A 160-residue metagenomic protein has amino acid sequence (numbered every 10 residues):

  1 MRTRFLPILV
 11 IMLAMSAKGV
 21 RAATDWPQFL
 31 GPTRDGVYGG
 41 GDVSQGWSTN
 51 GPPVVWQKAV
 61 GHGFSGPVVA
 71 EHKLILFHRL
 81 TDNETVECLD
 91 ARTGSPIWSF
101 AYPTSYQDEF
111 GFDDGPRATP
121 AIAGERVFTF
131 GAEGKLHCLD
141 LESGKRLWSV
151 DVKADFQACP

Functional and structural regions predicted by a protein language model:
M1-F5: Positively charged n-region of N-terminal signal peptides that target proteins for export
P7-K18: Bacterial N-terminal signal peptides
A17-P160: Noncatalytic, solvent-exposed loop/strand surfaces of beta-propeller-type extracellular/periplasmic domains
